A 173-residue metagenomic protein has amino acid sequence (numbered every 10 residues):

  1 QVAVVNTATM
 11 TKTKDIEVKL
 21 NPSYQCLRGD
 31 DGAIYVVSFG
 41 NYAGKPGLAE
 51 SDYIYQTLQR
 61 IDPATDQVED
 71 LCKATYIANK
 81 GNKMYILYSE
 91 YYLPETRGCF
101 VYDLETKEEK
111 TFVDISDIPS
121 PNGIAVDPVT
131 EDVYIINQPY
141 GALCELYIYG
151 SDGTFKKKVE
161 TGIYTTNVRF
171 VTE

Functional and structural regions predicted by a protein language model:
Q1-E173: Predominantly soluble domains enriched in secretory-pathway, periplasmic, or organellar proteins
